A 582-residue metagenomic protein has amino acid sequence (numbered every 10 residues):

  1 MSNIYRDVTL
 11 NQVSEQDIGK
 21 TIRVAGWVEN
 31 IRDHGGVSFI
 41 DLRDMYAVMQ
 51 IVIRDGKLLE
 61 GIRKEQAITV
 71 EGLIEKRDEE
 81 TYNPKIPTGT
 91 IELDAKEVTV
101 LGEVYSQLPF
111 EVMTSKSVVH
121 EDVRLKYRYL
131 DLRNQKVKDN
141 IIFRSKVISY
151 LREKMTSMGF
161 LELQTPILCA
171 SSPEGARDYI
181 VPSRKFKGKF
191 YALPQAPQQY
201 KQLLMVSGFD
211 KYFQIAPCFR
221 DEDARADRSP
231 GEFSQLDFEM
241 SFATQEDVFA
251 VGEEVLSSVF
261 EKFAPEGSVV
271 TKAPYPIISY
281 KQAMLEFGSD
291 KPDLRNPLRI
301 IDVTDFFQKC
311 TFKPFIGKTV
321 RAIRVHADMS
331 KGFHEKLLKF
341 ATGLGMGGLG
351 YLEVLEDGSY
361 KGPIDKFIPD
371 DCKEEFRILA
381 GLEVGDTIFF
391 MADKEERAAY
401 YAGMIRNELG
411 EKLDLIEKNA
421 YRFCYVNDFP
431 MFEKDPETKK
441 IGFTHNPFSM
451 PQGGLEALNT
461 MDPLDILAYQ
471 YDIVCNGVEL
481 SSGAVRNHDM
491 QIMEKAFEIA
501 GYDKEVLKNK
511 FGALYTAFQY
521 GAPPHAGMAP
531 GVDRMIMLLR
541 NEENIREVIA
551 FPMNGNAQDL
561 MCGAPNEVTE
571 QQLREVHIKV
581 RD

Functional and structural regions predicted by a protein language model:
M1-D582: Class II aminoacyl-tRNA synthetase catalytic cores and aaRS-like
